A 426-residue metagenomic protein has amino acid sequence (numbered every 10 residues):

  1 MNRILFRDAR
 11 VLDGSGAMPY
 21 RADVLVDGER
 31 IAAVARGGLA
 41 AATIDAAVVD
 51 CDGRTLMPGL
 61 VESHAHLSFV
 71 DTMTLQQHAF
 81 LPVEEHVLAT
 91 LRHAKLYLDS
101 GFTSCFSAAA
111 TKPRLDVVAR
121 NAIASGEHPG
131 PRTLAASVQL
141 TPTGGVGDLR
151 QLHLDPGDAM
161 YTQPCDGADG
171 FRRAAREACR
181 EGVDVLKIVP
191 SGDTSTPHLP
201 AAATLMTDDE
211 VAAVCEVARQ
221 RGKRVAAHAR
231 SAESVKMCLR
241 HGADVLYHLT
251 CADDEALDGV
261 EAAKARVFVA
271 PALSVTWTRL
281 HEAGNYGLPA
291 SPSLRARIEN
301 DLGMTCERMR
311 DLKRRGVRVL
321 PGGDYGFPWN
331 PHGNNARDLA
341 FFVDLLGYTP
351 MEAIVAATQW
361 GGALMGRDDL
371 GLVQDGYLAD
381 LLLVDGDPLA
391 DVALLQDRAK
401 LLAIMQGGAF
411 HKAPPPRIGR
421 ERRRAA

Functional and structural regions predicted by a protein language model:
N2-L5, V11-M57, R417, A426: Histidine-rich, glycine-flanked metal-binding segment
A9, A357-Q359, D375-R422: C-terminal cap of metal-dependent C-N hydrolases
A9, V24, E29, G53 (+14 more regions): Divalent metal-coordination and catalytic microenvironments
R54-A122, E127, T143, D209 (+1 more regions): Metal-associated gating/positioning segment near the N- to mid-region
L75-L88, Q151-R173, R224-A226: Active-site mouth loops of central-metabolism enzymes
T90-A119, P129-Q139, V183-T196, R224 (+3 more regions): Divalent metal-dependent hydrolysis catalytic cores, especially in the metallo-beta-lactamase
V189-C306, L320, Y325-F327, L346-Y348 (+3 more regions): Active-site core of metal-dependent hydrolases
Q220, P292, G303-D387: His/Asp/Glu-enriched, well-ordered alpha-helical/loop segment that forms or immediately abuts the divalent-metal
